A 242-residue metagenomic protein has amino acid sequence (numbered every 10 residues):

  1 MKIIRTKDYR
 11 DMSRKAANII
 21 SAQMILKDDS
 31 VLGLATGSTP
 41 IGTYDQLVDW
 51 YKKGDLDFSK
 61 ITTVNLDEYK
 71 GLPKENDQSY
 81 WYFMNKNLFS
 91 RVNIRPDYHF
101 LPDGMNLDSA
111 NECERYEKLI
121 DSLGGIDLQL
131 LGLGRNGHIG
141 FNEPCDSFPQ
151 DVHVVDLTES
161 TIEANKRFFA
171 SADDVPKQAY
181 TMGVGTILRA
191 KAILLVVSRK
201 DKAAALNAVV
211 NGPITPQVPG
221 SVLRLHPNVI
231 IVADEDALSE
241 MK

Functional and structural regions predicted by a protein language model:
M1-L32: N-terminal glycine-/serine-/threonine-rich phosphate-binding loop
L26-K52: Glycine-rich N-terminal segment of FAD-binding domains in flavoprotein oxidoreductases, spanning the beta-loop-helix
G33-G37, N65, P102-D103, L130-L133 (+2 more regions): Short beta-strand segments
D45-D57, Y80, P144-H153: A glycine- and small-aliphatic-rich helix-loop capping segment at beta-alpha/alpha-beta transitions that lines
L56-Q129: Ligand-binding beta-strand-loop-alpha-helix segment within the catalytic cores of soluble metabolic enzymes
G124-P149: Glycine-rich phosphate-binding loop
G140-V184: Class I SAM-dependent methyltransferase SAM-binding "motif I" and its flanking Rossmann-like core
G185, R189-K242: ATP/nucleoside-binding phosphotransfer catalytic cores, i.e., glycine-rich phosphate-binding loops
